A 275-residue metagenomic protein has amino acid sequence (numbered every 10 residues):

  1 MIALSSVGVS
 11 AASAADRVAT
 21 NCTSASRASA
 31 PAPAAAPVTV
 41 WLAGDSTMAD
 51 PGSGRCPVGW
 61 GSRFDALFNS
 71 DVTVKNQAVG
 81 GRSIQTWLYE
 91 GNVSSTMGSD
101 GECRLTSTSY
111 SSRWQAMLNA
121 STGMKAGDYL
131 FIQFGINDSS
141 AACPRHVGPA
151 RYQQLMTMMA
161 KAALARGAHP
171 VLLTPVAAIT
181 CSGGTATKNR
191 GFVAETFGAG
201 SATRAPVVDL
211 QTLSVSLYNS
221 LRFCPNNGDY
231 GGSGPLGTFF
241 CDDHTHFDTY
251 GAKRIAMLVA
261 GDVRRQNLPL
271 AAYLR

Functional and structural regions predicted by a protein language model:
M1-D16: Secretory targeting and sorting signals
S13-S94, L118-T122: Serine-esterase "nucleophile elbow" of acetyl-processing enzymes
R27-A34, S62-A66, R104-D128, M158-L164: Short amphipathic alpha-helices and their capping/turn segments at secondary-structure boundaries
T39-G44, M48-D50, T73-A78, D128-G135 (+5 more regions): Structural recognition of the beta-strand scaffold that forms the well-ordered cores of secreted hydrolase catalytic
S46-D50, V79-Q85, I136-A141, H169 (+5 more regions): Solvent-exposed loop/turn segments at secondary-structure junctions within structured extracellular/periplasmic domains
E90-S109, F223-F239: Surface-exposed intrinsically disordered loops and tails
M97-R151, A178: Oxyanion-hole/transition-state-stabilizing segment in secreted/luminal serine hydrolases and related acyltransferases
A178-R275: Catalytic His-Asp segment of secreted/periplasmic serine-dependent ester chemistry enzymes
